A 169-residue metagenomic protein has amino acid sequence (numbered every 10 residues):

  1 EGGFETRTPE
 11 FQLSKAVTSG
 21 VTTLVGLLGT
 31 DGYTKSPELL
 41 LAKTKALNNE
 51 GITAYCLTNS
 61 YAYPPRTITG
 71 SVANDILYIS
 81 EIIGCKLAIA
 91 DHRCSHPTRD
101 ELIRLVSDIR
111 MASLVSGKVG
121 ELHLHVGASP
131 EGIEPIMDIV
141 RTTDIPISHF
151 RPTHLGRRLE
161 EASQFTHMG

Functional and structural regions predicted by a protein language model:
E1, L24-G26, A54-T58, E81-I89 (+2 more regions): Hydrophobic faces of well-ordered beta-strands that scaffold small-molecule active sites in alpha/beta enzyme cores
G2-C56, I68-S80, D100-M111: Alpha-helical scaffold segments that flank or form the walls of functional sites
Q12, T44-N48, Y61-P64, K86 (+2 more regions): Aromatic-enriched hydrophobic runs in primary sequence
S19-T23, E50-Y55, K86-D91, L114-G120 (+1 more regions): Generic detector of short, locally flexible boundary/turn motifs and exposed helical patches
T30-G32, S60-Y63, I89-D91, A128-P130 (+1 more regions): Active-site-proximal loop/turn and secondary-structure-junction residues that shape catalytic pockets, frequently
Y33-L41, P65, S95-V106, E131-P135 (+1 more regions): Active-site-adjacent beta->alpha loops and helix N-cap segments on the catalytic face of soluble alpha/beta enzymes
P64-E121, T153-L155: Active-site gating/metal-coordination segments in enzymes
D108-G169: Active-site core of metal-dependent hydrolases
